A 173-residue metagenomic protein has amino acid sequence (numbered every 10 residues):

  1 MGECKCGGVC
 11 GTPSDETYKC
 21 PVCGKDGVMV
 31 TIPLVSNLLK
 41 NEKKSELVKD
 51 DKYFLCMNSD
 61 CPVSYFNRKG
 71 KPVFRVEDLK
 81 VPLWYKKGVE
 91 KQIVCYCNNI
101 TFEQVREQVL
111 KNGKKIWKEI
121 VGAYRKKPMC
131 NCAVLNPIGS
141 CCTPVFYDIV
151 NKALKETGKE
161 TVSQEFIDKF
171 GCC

Functional and structural regions predicted by a protein language model:
G2, D15-C23, G27, K152 (+1 more regions): Long C-terminal interaction/binding lobes of large macromolecular proteins
S14, L47-Y53, Y85-K91, K115-V134 (+1 more regions): Immediate flanking context of iron-sulfur cluster ligation sites
C20-C23, C56-N58, C95: Short cysteine-rich clusters marking metal-coordination/redox-active sites
G24-L47: Short recognition patches in nucleic-acid-associated and regulatory proteins
V28-M29, C61, F66, I100 (+1 more regions): Short functional micro-motifs and their immediate structural scaffolds
V48-F74: Short metal-binding segments enriched for Cys and/or His
F54, G122, P128-I167: Long, compositionally biased
F66, V73-Q104: Extended interfacial segments that mediate partner engagement and assembly in macromolecular machines
